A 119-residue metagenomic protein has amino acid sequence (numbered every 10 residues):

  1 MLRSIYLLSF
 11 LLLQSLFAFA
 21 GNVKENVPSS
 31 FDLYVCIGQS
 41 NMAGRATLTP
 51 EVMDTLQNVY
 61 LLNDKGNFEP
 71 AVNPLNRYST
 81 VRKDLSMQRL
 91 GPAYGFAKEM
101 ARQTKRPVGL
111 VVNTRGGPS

Functional and structural regions predicted by a protein language model:
M1-V23: Bacterial Sec-dependent N-terminal signal peptides
G21-S119: Cell-envelope and extracellular/periplasmic
